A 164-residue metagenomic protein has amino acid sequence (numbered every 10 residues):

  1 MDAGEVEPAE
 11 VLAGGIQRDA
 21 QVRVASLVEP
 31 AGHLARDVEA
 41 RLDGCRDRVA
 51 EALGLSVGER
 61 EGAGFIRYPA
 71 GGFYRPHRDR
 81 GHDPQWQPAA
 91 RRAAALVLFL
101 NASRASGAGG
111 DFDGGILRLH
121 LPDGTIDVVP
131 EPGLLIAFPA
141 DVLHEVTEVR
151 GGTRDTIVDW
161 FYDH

Functional and structural regions predicted by a protein language model:
M1-A137, D141-H164: Fe(II)/2-oxoglutarate oxygenase catalytic core
